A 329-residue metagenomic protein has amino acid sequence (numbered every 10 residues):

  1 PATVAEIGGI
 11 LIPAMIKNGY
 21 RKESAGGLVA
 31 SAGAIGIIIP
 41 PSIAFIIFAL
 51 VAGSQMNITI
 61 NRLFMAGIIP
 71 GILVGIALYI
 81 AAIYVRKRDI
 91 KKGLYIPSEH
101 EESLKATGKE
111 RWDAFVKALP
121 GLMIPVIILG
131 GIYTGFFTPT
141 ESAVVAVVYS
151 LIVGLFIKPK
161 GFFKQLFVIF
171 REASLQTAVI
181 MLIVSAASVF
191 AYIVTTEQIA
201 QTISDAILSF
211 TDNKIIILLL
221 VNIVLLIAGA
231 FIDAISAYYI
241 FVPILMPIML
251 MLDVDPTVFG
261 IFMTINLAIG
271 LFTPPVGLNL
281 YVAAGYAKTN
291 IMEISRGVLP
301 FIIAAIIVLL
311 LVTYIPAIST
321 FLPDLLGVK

Functional and structural regions predicted by a protein language model:
P1-F48, A234-M263: Hydrophobic transmembrane alpha-helices that form the pore/transport pathway of multi-pass ion and small-solute
I7, S31, I69, L73 (+11 more regions): Hydrophobic residues within alpha-helical transmembrane segments of multi-pass solute transporters/permease subunits
N18-S24, V116-G121, S174-I180, D205-I223 (+2 more regions): Membrane-interfacial loop-to-helix junctions in multi-pass transporters
A25-I47, A66-I80, I265-T273, L299-I315: Membrane-embedded alpha-helical segments of transport systems, primarily multispan ion/solute transporters
A30-I37, G130-F137, A186-A191, N222-I248 (+1 more regions): Transmembrane alpha-helix interface/packing and boundary motifs in multi-pass membrane proteins, characterized by
A34, I47, V51-S54, P125-G130 (+6 more regions): Alpha-helical transmembrane segments of multipass membrane proteins
V51, I58-Q176, Y281-I303, T320-K329: Long, contiguous bundles of hydrophobic transmembrane helices that form the permeation core of multi-pass
Q165-I199, L218-L219, I223-L226: Core transmembrane alpha-helical segments of multi-pass membrane transporters/permeases
